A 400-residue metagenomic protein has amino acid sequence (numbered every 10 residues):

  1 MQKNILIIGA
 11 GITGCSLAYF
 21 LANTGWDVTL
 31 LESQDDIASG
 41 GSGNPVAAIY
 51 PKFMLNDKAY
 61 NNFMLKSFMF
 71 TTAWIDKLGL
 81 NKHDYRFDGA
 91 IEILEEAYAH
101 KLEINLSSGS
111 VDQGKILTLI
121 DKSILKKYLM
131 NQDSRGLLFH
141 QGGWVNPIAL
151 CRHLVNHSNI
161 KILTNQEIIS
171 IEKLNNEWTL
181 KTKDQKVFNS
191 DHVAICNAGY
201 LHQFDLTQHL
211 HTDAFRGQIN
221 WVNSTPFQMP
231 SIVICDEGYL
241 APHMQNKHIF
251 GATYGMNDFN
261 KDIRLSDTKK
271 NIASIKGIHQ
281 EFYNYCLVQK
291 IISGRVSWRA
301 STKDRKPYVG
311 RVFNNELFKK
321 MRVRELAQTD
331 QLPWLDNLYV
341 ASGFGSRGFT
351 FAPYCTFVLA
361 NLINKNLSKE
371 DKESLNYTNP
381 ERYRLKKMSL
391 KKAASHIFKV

Functional and structural regions predicted by a protein language model:
M1-I5, N23, I397-F398: Extreme N-terminal leader/targeting segments of oxidoreductases
L6, T13-T24, S33, G41-F53 (+2 more regions): Active-site substrate-recognition segment that forms the wall of the catalytic cavity or substrate channel
T29: Conserved beta-strand positions in the Rossmann-like core of class I SAM-dependent methyltransferases
V46-Y128: Dinucleotide-binding Rossmann-like beta1-alpha1 core, especially the glycine-rich loop that anchors the ADP
L55, N81-E92, T118-H157, T253-D258 (+1 more regions): Helix-loop-beta segment of a Rossmann-like dinucleotide-binding subdomain
N56-S67, E95-A99, L137-H153, D262-D267 (+1 more regions): Short beta-strand to alpha-helix junction loop
L137-D184, F188, H192, C196-N197: Helical element adjacent to the flavin cofactor pocket in flavoenzyme catalytic cores
C286-V400: C-terminal catalytic lobe of FAD-dependent flavoproteins
